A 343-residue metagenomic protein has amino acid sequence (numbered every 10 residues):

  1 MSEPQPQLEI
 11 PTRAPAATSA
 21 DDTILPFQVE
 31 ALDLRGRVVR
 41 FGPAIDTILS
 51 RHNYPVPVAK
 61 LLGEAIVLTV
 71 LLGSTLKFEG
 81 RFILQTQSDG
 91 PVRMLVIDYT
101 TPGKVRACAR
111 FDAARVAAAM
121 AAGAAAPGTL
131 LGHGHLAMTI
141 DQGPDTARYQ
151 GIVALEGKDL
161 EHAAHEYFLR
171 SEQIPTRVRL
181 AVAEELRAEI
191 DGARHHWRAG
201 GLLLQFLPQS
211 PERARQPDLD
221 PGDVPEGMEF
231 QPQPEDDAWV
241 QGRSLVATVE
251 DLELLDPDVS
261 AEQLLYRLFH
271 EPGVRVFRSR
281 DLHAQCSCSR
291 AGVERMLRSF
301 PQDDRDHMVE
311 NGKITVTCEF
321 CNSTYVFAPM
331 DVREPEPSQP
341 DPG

Functional and structural regions predicted by a protein language model:
M1-Q7, P337-P342: Polar low-complexity intrinsically disordered regions
E3-R278: Interaction interfaces in information-processing and related assembly proteins
R243-G343: Cys/His-clustered metal-coordination modules, chiefly Zn-binding fingers
